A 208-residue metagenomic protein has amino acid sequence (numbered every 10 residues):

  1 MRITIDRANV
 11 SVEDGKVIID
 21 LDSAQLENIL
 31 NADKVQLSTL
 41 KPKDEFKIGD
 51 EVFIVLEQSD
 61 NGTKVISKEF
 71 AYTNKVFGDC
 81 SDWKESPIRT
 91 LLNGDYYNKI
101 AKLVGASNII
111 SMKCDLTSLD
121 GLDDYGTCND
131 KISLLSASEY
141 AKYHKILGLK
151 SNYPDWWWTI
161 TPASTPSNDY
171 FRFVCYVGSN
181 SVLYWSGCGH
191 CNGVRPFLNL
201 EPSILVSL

Functional and structural regions predicted by a protein language model:
R2-L208: Collagenous Gly-X-Y triple-helix signature in extracellular proteins
